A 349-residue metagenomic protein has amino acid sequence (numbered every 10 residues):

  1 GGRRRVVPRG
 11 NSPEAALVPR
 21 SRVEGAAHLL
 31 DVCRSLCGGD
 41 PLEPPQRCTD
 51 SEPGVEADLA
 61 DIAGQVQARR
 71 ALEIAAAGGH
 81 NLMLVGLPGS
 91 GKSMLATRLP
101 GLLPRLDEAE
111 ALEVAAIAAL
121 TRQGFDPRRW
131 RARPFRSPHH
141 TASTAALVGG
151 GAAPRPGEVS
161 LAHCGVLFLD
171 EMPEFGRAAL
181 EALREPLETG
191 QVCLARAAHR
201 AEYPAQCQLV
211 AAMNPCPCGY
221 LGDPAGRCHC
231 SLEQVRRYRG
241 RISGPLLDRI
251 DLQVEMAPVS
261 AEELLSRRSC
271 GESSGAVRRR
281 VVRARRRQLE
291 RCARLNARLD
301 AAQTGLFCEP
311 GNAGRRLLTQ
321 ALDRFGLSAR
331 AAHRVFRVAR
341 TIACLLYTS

Functional and structural regions predicted by a protein language model:
G1-M83, S90, M94, A195 (+1 more regions): Peripheral, non-AAA+ core regions of ATP-driven protein-machinery
P44, L84, D107, R122-D126 (+2 more regions): Active-site phosphate-binding and catalytic loops of NTP-dependent enzymes
V85-Q123: Walker A/P-loop
W130-S137: Inter-Walker segment of RecA-like/P-loop motor cores
A145-V166: Conserved alpha-helical scaffold flanking the Walker A/P-loop in AAA+ ATPase domains
P154, G176-S349: Basic, amphipathic alpha-helical bundle interface domains used for macromolecular binding and assembly
E171: Walker B catalytic acidic pair
